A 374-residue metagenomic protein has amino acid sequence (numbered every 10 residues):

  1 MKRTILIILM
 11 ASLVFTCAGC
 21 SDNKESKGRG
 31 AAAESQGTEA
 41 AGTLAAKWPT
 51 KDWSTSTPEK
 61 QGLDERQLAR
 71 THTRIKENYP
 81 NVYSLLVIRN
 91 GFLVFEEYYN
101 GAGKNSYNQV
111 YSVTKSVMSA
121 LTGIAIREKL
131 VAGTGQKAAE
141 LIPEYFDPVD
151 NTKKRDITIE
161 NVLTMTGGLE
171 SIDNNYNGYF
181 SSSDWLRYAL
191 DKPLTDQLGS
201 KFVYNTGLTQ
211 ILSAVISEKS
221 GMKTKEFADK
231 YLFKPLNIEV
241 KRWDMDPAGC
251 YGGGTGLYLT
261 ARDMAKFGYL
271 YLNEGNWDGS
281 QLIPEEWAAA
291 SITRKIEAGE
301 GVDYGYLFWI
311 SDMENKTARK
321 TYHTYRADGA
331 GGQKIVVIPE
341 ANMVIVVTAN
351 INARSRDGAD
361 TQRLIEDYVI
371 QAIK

Functional and structural regions predicted by a protein language model:
T16-G19: C-terminal motif of bacterial Sec signal peptides marking the signal peptidase cleavage site
K24-Q36, A327-K374: Structured C-terminal helix/loop/strand segments within mature extracytoplasmic catalytic/sensor domains
H72-A102, V336, N342-V346: A short, well-structured edge-of-sheet supersecondary motif
G91, N108-T134, L212-I216, M264-F267 (+1 more regions): Active-site SXXK
E128-G167, D191, S220-T255, L259: Active-site helix/loop module of the DD-peptidase/beta-lactamase fold, centered on the serine-lysine SxxK catalytic
M165, L208-V215, T255-N276, Q333-A349: Active-site-proximal alpha-helical segments within enzyme catalytic domains
G168-M245: A small/polar active-site loop signature that marks catalytic segments
V240, I292-V344: Active-site Gly/Thr loop motif
